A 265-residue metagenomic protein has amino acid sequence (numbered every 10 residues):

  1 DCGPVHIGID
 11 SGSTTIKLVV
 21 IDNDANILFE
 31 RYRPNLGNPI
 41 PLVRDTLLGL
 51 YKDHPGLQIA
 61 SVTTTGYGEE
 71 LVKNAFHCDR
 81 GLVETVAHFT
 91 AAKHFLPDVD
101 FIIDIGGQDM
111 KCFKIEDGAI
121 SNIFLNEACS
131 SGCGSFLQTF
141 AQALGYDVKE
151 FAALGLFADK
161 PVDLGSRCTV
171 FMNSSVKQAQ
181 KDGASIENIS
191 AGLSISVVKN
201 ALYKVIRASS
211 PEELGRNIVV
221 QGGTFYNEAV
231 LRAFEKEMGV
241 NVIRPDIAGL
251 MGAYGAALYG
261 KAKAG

Functional and structural regions predicted by a protein language model:
D1-D24, V99-E116: Gly/Thr-rich phosphate-binding beta-strand-loop-beta motif of the actin/hexokinase/Hsp70
G8-G49, E127: Short glycine-rich, Thr/Ser-proximal phosphate-binding strand/loop in the N-terminal lobe of ATP-dependent enzymes
N35-P39, D117-K160, L258, A262: Glycine-rich phosphate-binding loop plus the immediately following alpha-helix
G68, S209-F234, A248-G249: Glycine-rich phosphate-binding loops at beta-strand->alpha-helix junctions
D79-R80, E84-T85, E235-Y254: Conserved phosphate-binding/catalytic loops in two-lobed NTP-binding clefts
T90, G134-T139, R232, P245-G265: Glycine-rich phosphate-binding/hydrolytic loop that grips phosphoryl groups
S174-V205, G249: Adenine-nucleotide phosphate-binding core of ATP-dependent small-molecule kinases
G192-G215, Y259, K263: Phosphate/ATP-binding catalytic cores across multiple sugar-kinase/actin-like superfamilies, primarily ASKHA
